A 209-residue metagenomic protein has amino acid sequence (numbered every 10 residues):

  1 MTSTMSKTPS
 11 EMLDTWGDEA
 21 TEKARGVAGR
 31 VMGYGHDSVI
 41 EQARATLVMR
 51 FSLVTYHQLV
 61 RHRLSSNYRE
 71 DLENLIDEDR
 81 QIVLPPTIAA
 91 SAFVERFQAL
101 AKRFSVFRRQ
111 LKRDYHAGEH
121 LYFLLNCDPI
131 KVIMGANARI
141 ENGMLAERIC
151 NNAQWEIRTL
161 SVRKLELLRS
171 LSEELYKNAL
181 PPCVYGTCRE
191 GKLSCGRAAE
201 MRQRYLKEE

Functional and structural regions predicted by a protein language model:
M1-E209: A conserved ligand/cofactor-binding region detector
